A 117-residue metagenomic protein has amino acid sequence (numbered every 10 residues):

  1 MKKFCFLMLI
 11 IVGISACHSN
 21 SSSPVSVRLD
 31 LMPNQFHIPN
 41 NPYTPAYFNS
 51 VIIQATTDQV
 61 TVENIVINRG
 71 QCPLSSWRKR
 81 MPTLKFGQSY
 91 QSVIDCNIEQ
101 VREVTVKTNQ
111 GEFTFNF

Functional and structural regions predicted by a protein language model:
M1-F4: Positively charged n-region of N-terminal signal peptides that target proteins for export
F6-I10: Hydrophobic helical h-region of N-terminal Sec-dependent signal peptides in bacterial secretory/periplasmic proteins
G13-A16: C-terminal motif of bacterial Sec signal peptides marking the signal peptidase cleavage site
H18-N20: Bacterial signal peptide processing site
L29-N68: Short, surface-exposed binding/anchoring microloops in extracellular/periplasmic proteins
N68-S75, E112-T114: Short, solvent-exposed loop/linker segments at beta-strand-coil boundaries, enriched for Pro/Gly and Ser/Thr
P73-V101: Intrinsically disordered, low-complexity Pro/Gly/Ser/Thr-rich segments with frequent PxxP/GP/PP motifs and embedded
E103, N109-F117: Edge beta-strands of extracellular beta-sandwich domains
